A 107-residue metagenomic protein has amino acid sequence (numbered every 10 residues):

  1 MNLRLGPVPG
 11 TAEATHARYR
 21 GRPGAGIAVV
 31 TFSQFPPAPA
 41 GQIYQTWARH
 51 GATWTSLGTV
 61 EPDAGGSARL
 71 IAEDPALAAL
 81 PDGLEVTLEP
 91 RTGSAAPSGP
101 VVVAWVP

Functional and structural regions predicted by a protein language model:
M1-P107: N-terminal targeting/export leaders
